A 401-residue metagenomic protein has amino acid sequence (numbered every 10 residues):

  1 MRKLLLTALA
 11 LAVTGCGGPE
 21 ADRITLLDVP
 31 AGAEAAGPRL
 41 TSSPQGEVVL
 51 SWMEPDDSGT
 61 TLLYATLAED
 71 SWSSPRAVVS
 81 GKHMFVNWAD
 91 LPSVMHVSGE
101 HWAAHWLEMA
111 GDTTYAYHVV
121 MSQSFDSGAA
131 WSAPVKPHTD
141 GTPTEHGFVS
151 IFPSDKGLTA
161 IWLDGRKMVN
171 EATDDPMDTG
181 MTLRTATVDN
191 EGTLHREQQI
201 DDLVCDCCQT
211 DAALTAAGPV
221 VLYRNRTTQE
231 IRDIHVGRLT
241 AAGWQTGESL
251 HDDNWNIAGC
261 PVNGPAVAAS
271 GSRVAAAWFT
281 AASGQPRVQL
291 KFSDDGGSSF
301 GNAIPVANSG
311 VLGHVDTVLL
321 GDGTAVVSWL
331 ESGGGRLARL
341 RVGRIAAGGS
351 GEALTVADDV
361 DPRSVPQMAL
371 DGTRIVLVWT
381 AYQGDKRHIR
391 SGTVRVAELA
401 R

Functional and structural regions predicted by a protein language model:
L4-V13: Sec-dependent N-terminal signal peptides
C16-R401: Extracellular, repeat-based ectodomains that mediate carbohydrate processing or recognition
